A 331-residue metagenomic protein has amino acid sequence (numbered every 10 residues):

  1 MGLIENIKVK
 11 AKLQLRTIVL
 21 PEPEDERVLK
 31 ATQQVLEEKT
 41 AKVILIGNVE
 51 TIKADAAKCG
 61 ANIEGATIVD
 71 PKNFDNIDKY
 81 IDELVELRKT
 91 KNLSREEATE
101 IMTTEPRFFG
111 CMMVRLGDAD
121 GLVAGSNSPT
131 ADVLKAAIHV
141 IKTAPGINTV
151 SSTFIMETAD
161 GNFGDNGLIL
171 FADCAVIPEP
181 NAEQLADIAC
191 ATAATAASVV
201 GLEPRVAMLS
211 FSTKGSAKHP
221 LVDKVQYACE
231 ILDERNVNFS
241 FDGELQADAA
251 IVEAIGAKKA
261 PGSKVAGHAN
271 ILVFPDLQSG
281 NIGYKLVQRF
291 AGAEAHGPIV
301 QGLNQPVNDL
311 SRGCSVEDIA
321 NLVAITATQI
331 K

Functional and structural regions predicted by a protein language model:
M1-A266, I271-K331: Anion-binding alpha/beta catalytic cores of soluble intermediary-metabolism enzymes, centered on
